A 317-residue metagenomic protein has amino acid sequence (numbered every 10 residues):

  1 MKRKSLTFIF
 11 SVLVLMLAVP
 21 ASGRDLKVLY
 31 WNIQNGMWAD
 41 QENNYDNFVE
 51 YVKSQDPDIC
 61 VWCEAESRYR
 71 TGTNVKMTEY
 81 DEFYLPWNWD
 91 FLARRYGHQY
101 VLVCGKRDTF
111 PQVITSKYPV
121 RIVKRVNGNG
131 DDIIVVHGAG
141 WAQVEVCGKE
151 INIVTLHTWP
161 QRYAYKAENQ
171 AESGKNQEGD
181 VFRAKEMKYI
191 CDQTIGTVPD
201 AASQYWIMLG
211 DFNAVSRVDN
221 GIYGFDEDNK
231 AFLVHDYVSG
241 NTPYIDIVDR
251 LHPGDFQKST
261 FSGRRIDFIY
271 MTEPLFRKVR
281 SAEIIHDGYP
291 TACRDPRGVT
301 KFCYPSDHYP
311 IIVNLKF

Functional and structural regions predicted by a protein language model:
K2-K4, V19-R95, D108-T109, D307 (+1 more regions): N-terminal, active-site-proximal structural segment of metallo-dependent hydrolase catalytic domains
I9-L17: Bacterial N-terminal signal peptides
D25-W38, K124-V126, E150-P160, A167 (+1 more regions): Active-site-proximal beta-strand elements of phosphoester/diester hydrolases
N32-Q34, A65-E66, P119, H157-W159 (+3 more regions): Catalytic metal-binding/acid-base residues of hydrolase active sites
G36-M37, V126-G130, R162-A184, S216 (+1 more regions): Surface-exposed cleft-lining segments at the edges of enzyme active sites
C63-R162: Structured beta-strand-rich core segments of catalytic domains in phosphoester-bond hydrolases
R125, G196-I207, N213-F317: Metal-dependent phosphoester-hydrolase catalytic domains
E145, N152, E178-N213: His/acidic metal-ligating clusters that form di-metal
